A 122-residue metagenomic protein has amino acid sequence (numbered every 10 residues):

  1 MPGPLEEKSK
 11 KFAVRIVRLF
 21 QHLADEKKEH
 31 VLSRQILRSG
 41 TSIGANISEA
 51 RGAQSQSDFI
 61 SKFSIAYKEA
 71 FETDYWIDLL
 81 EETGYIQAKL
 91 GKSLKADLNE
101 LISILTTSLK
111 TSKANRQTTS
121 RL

Functional and structural regions predicted by a protein language model:
M1-E49, A53-L122: Short, C-terminally biased terminal segments at protein or domain edges
